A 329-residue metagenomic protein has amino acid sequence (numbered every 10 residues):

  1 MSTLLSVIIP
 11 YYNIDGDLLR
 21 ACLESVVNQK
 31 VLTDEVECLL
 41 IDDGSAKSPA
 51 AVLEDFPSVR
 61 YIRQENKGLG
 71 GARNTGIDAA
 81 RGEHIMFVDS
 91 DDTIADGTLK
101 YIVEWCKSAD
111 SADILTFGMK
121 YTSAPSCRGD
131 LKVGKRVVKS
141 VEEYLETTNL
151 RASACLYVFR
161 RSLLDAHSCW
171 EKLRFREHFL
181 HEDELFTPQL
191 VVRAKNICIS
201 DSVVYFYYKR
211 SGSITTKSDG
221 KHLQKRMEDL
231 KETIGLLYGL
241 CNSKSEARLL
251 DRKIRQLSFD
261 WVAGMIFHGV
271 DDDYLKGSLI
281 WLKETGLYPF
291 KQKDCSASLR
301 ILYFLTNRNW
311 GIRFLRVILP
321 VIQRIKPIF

Functional and structural regions predicted by a protein language model:
L4-S6, S25, E37, L185: Cell-envelope/extracellular polymer assembly enzymes that use nucleotide-activated donors
I14-Q29: Short, well-formed alpha-helical segments that are part of the catalytic scaffolds of diverse glycosyltransferases
L18, A46-D55, T93, G97: Acidic helix N-cap motif at the loop->helix transition within catalytic regions of sugar-transfer enzymes
S25, L39-A51: A conserved acidic beta->alpha catalytic loop
P49, Q64-A80: Glycine-rich, basic loop-to-helix element that forms the pyrophosphate-binding segment of sugar-nucleotide handling
L69, S90-C198, Y207-L223: Donor-binding/catalytic cores of nucleotide-activated saccharide and glycerol-phosphate transferases/polymerases
I85: Short aromatic/hydrophobic "clamp" motif used to bind/position activated sugar donors
F267-F329: Membrane-interface aromatic/basic loop that binds lipid-linked glycans or pyrophosphate carriers, typified by
